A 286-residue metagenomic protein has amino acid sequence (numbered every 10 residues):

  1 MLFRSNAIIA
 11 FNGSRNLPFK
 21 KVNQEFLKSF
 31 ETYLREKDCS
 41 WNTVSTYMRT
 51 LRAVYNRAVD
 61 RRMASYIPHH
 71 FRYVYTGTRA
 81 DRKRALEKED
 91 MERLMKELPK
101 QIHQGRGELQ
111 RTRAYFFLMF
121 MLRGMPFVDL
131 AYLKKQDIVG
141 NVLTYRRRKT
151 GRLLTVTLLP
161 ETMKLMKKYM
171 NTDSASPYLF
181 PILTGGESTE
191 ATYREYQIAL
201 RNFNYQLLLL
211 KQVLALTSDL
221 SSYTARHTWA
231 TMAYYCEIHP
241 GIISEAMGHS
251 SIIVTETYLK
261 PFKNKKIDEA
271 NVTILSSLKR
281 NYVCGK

Functional and structural regions predicted by a protein language model:
M1-L2: Short, small-residue-biased leader/transition segments that mark boundaries at the very start of proteins
A7-A10, K20-V22, E36-H70, R123-M125: N-terminal DNA-binding recognition helix of tyrosine site-specific recombinases/integrases
K28-S29, A64-P99, G185-R194: Flexible interdomain linker/hinge and immediately adjacent N-terminus of the catalytic tyrosine-recombinase domain
R72, Y132-K168: Conserved tyrosine-mediated DNA breakage-rejoining catalytic core shared by Y-recombinases
A85, R147-G151, M247-V272: Catalytic-site neighborhood detector that most strongly recognizes the C-terminal catalytic loop/helix of tyrosine
K100-R106, N204-E245: Short, basic (Lys/Arg/His-rich) helix/loop patches that form interaction surfaces in the mid-to-C-terminal regions
Q136-V142, T217-S218, I238-T257, V283-K286: Short, polar N-cap/turn motifs at the start of nucleic acid-interacting alpha helices
S174, I182-E190, T273-K286: C-terminal secondary-structure termini that scaffold catalytic or DNA-interacting sites
